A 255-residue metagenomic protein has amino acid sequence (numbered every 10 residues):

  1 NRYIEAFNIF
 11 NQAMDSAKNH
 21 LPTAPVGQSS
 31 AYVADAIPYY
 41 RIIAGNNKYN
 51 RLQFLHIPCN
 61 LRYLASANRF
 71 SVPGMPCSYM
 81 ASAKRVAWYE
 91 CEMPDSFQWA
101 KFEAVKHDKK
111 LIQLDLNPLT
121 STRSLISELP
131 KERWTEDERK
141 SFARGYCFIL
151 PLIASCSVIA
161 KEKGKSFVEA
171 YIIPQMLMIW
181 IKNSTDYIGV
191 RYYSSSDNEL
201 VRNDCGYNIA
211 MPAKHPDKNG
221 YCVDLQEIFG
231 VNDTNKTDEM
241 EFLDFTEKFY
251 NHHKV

Functional and structural regions predicted by a protein language model:
N1-Y63, A67-S71, P94, Q98-V255: Active-site and NAD+-binding cores of ADP-ribose-processing enzymes
G74-M80: A short, exposed loop/beta-hairpin motif centered on an aromatic-Gly-Thr core
K84-S96: Short active-site loop/helix that positions an aromatic residue
